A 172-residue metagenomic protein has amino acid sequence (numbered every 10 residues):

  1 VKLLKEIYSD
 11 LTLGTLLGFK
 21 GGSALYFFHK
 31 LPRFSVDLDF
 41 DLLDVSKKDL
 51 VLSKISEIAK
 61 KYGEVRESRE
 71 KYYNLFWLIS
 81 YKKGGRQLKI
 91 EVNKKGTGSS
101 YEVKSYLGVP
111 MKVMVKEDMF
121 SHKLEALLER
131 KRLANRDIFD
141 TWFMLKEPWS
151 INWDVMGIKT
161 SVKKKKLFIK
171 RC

Functional and structural regions predicted by a protein language model:
V1-L17, F28-L31, L43-C172: Structured mid-to-C-terminal alpha-helical surface segments
F19-A24: Glycine-rich beta-strand-to-loop/alpha-helix junction loops that act as flexible
S35: Anion-coordinating catalytic cores for phosphoryl-, nucleotidyl-, and glycosidic chemistry
F40: Structural signature of FAD isoalloxazine-binding scaffolds in flavoprotein oxidoreductases
